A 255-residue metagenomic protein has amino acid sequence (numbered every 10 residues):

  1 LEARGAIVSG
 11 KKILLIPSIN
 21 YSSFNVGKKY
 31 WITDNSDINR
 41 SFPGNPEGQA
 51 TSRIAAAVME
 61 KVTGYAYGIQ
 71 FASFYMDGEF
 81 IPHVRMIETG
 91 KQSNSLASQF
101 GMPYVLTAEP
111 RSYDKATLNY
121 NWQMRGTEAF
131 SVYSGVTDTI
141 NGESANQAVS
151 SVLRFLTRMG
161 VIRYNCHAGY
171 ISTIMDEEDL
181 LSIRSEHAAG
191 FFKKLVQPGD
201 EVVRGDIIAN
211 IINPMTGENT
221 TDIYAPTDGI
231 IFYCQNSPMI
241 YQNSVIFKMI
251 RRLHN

Functional and structural regions predicted by a protein language model:
L1-N255: Structured catalytic-domain cores with a bias toward divalent-metal coordination
